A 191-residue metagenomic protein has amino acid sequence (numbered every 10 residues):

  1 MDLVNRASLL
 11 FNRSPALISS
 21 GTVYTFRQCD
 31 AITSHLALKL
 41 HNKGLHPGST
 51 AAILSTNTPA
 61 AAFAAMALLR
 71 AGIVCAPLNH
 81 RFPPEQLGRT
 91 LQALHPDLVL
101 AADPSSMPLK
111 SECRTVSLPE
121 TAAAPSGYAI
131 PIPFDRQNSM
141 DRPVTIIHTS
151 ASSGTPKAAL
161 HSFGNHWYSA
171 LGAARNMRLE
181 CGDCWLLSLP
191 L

Functional and structural regions predicted by a protein language model:
L3-T25, I146: AMP-dependent adenylate-forming
S14, P47-S49, M140, C181-G182: Phosphate-coordination loops involved in phosphoryl transfer and adenosine-cofactor binding
T22, A37-F82, L187-P190: Conserved AMP-binding/adenylate-forming
T25-R27, V144-Y168: Conserved AMP-binding A3 loop
D30-H35, M140, A159-E180, S188: Conserved structural elements of the adenylate-forming
A76, H80-L109, S126, S169-L186: Conserved ATP-dependent adenylate/AMP-binding module captured primarily in the ANL superfamily
Y128-H148, T155, R178-C184: Conserved pre-ATP/AMP-binding loop-to-beta segment of ANL
